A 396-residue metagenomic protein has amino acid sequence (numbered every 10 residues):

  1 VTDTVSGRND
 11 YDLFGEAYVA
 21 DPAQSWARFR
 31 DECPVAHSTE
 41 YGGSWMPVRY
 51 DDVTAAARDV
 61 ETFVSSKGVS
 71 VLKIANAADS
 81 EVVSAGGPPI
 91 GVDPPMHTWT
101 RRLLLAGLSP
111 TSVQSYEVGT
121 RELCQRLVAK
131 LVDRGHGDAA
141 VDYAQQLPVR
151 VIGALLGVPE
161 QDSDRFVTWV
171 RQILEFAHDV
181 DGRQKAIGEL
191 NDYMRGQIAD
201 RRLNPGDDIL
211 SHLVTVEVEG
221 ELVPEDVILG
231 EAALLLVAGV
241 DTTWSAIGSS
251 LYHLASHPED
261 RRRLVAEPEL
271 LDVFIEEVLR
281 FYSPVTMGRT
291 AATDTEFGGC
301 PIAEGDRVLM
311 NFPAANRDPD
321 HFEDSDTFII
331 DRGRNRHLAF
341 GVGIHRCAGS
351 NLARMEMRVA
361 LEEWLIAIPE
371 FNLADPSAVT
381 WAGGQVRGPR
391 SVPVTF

Functional and structural regions predicted by a protein language model:
V1-F396: Cytochrome P450
